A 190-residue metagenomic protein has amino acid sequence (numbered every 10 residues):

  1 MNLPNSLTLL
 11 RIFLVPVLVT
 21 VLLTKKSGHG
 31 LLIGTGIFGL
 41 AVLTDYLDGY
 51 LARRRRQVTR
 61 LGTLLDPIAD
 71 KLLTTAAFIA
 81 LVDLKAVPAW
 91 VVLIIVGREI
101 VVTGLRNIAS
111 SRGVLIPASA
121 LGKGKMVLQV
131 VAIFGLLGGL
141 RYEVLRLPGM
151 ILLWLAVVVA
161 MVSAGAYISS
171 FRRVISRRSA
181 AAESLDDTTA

Functional and structural regions predicted by a protein language model:
M1, L9-F13, T63-D66: Hydrophobic alpha-helical transmembrane segments of integral membrane proteins, especially lipid-exposed positions
M1-N5, L14-V15, G34-V42, A86 (+2 more regions): C-terminal membrane-associated helical module and adjoining short loops/tails
F13, L43-L51, I68, L72 (+3 more regions): Active-site His/Glu-centered metal-binding helix of metallohydrolases
L14-L61, A77-L93, P148-M161: Membrane-embedded alpha-helical segments that form the functional core of polytopic membrane enzymes, especially those
I33-G36, L61, L65, V101 (+1 more regions): Alpha-helical membrane-protein architecture signal
A52, F78-L81, L105, A109 (+1 more regions): Hydrophobic alpha-helical interface/terminus motif in multipass membrane transporters
L65-I68, L93-I94, S119-M126: Cytoplasmic-side transmembrane-helix entry/capping segments in multi-pass membrane proteins
R98-T103, R141, L145: Mobile beta-alpha loop/short-helix "lid" or hinge segments that flank ligand
